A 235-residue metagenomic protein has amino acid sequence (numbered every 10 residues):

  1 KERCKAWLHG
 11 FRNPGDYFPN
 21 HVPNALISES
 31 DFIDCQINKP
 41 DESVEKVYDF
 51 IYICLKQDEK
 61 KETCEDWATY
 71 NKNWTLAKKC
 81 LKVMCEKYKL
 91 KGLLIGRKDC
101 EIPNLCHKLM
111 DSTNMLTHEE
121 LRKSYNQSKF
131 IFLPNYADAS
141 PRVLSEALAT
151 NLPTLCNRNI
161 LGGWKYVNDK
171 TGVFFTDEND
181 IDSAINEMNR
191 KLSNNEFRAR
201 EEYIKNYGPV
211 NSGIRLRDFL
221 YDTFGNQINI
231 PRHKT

Functional and structural regions predicted by a protein language model:
K1-S28, I33, I37: A short, active-site helix/loop in glycosyltransferases that binds the activated sugar's phosphate group
F32-D111, H118: Conserved catalytic-core segment of nucleotide-activated headgroup transferases in glycan assembly
R122, P141-A149, G163-W164: Short alpha-helical segment that forms part of, or immediately flanks, the ligand-binding pocket in carbohydrate-active
R122-S128: Short alpha-helical donor nucleotide-sugar binding micro-motif in glycosyltransferases
Y136: Aromatic "clamp/platform" in nucleotide-sugar-dependent glycosyltransferases that forms part of the donor/acceptor
P153-N157: Short hydrophobic beta-strand element within catalytic cores of glycosyltransferases and related nucleotide-activated
V167-N179, M188-S193: Conserved acidic donor-binding segment of nucleotide-sugar-dependent glycosyltransferases
N179, L192-K234: A charged, aromatic-enriched C-terminal amphipathic alpha-helix characteristic of glycosyltransferases across folds
